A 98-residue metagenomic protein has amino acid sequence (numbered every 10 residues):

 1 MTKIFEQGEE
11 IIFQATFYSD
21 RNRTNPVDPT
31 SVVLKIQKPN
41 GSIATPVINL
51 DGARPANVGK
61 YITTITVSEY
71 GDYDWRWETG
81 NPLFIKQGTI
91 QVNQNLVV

Functional and structural regions predicted by a protein language model:
M1-V98: Contiguous segments within soluble domain cores/interaction surfaces
